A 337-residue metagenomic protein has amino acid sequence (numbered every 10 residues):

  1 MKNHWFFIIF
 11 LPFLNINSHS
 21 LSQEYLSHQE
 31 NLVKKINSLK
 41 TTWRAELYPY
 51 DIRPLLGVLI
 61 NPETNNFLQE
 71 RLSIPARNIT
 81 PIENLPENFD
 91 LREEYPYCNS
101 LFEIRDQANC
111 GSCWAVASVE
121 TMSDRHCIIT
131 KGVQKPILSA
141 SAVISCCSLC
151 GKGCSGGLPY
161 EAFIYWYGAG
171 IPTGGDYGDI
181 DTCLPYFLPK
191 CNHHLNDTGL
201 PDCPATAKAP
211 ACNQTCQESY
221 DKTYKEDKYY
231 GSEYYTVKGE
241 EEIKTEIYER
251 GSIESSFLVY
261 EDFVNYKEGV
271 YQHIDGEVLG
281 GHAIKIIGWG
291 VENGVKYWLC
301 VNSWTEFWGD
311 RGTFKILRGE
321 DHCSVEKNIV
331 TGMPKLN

Functional and structural regions predicted by a protein language model:
H4-S18: Cleavable N-terminal signal peptides of Sec/SRP-targeted secreted and luminal proteins
S18-N337: Catalytic-core signature of thiol
